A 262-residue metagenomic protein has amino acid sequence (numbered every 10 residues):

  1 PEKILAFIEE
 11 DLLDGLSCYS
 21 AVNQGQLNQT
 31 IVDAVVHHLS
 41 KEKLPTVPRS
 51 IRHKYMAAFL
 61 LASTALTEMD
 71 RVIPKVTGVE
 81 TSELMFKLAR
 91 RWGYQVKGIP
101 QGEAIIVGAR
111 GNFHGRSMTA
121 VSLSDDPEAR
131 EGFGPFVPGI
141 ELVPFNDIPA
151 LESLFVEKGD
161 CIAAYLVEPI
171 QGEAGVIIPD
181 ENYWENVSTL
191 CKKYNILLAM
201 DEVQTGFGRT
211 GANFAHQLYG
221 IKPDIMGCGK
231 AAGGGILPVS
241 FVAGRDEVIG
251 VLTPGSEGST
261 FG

Functional and structural regions predicted by a protein language model:
P1-G262: Conserved N-terminal phosphate-binding loop of PLP-dependent enzymes in the Aspartate aminotransferase
